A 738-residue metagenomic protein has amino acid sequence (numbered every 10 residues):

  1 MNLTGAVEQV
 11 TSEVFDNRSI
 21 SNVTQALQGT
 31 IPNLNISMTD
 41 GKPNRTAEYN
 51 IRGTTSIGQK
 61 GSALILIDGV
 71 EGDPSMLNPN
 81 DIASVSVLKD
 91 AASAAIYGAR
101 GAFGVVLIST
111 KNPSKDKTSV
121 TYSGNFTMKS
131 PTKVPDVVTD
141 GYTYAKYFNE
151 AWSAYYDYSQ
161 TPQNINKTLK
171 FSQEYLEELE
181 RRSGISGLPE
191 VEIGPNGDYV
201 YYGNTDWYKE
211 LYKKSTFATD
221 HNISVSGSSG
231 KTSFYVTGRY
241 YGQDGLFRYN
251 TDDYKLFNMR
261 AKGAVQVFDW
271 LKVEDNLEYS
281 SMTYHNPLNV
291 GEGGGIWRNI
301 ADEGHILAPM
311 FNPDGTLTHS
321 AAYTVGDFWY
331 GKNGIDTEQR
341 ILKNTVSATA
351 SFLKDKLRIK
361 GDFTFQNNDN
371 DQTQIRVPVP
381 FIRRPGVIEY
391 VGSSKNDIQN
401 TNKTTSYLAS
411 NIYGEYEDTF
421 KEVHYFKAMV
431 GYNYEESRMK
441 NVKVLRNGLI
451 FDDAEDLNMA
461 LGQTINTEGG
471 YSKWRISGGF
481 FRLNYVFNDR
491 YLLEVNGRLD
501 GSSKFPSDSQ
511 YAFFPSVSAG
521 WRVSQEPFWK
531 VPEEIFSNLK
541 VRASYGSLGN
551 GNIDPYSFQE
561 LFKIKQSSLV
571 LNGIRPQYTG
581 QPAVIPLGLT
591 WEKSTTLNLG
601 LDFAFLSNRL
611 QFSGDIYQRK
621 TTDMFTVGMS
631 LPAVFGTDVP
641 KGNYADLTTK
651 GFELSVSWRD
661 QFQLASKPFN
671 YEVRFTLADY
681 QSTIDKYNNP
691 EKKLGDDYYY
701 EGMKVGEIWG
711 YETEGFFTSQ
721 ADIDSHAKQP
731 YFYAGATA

Functional and structural regions predicted by a protein language model:
M1-D244, R248-M259, K272-E274, P668-Y671: Short, small/polar-rich motifs associated with maturation and membrane association, primarily at protein termini
N2, V7, V23-A26, G69 (+21 more regions): Short, functionally important structural connectors and interaction interfaces within domains
F15-R18, S62, K262-S281, N289-V290 (+2 more regions): Extracellular/periplasmic, surface-exposed regions of secreted and cell-surface proteins
S37-T39, R52, A645, K650 (+1 more regions): A structural detector for beta-sheet-dominated domains
I65, Y485, Y731: Short aromatic-centered micro-motifs
I82, G238-G242, V379-V391, S630-L631: A short glycine/small-residue-enriched secondary-structure motif
P135-E190, V273, S280-H319, Q374-R376 (+5 more regions): A surface-exposed, glycine/aromatic-enriched loop/edge motif typical of exported proteins
